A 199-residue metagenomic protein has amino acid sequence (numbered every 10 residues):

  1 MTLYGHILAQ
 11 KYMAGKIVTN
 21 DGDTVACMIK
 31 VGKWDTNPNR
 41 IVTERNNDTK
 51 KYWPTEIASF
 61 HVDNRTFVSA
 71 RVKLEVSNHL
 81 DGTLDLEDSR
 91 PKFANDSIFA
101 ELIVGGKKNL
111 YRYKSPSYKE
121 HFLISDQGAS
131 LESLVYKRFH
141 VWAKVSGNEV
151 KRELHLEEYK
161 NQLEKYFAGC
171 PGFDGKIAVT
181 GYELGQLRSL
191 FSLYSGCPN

Functional and structural regions predicted by a protein language model:
L8-N199: Compositionally biased alpha-helical segments
